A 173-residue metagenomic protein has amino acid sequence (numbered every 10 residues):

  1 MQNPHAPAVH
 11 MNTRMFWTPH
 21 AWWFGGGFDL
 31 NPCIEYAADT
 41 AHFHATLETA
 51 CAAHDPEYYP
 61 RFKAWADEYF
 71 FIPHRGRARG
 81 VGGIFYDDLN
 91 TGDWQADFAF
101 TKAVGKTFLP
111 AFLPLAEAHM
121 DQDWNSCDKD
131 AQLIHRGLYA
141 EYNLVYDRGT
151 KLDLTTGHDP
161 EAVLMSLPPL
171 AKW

Functional and structural regions predicted by a protein language model:
M1-F24: Internal mixed beta-strand/loop scaffold within catalytic domains of large alpha/beta enzymes
H5, W17-P19, I34-Y36, N90-G92 (+1 more regions): Short loop/turn segments at secondary-structure transitions that flank enzyme active sites
H5-P7, P110, P114, T150-W173: Long, contiguous binding/interaction regions
T13, G25, A66-G92, G137-Y139 (+1 more regions): Aromatic/basic-lined ligand-recognition segments that form π-stacking hydrophobic pockets flanked by Lys/Arg to engage
H20, N31-A37, G82-F85, N90 (+3 more regions): Mature, function-bearing regions of proteins
H20-W65: Compact, glycine/acidic-enriched structural inserts
A66-I84, D97-G105, D121, E161 (+1 more regions): A structural signal for the principal folded core domain
D93-Y146, K151: Extended, compositionally biased non-globular segments
